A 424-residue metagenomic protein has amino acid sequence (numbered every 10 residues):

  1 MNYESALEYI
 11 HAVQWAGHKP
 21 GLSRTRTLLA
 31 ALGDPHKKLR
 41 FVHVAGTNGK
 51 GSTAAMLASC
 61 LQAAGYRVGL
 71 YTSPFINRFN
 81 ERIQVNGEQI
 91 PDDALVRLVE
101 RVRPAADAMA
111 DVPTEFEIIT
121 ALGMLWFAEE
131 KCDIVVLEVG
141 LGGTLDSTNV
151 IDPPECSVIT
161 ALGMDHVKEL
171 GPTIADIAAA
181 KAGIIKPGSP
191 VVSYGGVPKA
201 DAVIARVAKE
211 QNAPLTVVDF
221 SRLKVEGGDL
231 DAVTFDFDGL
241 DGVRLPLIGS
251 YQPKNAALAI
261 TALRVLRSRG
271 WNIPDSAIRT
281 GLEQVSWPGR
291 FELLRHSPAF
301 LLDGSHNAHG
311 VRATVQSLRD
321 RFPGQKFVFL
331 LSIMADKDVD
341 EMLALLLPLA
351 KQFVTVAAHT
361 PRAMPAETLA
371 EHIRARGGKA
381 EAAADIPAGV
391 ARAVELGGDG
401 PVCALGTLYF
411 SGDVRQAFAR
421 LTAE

Functional and structural regions predicted by a protein language model:
M1-A16: Charged, amphipathic alpha-helical linker segments immediately N-terminal to NTP-binding catalytic cores
H18, L22, R26-K38, A63-D152 (+2 more regions): ATP-dependent carboxylate-amine ligase catalytic core
K38, I134-L137, L145-V158, L162-G163 (+3 more regions): Nucleotide phosphate-binding/pyrophosphate-handling subdomain across enzymes that bind or process nucleotide phosphates
V44, S52-G69: A conserved segment at the C-terminal end of the G1
A110, I118, K131-E138, P154-G239 (+2 more regions): Acidic, Mg2+-coordinating active-site environments of NTP-dependent enzymes
Y194-T216, L230-T234, A299-L302, A308 (+1 more regions): C-terminal helical cap/extension that packs against the catalytic core of soluble nucleotide-cofactor enzymes
T407: Active-site-proximal loop/hinge segments that shape catalytic or ion-binding/gating pockets
